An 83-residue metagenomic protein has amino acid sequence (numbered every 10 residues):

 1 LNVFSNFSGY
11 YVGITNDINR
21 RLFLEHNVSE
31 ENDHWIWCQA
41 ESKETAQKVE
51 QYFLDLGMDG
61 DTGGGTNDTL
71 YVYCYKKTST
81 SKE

Functional and structural regions predicted by a protein language model:
L1-E83: GIY-YIG nuclease catalytic motif and its immediate N-terminal context
